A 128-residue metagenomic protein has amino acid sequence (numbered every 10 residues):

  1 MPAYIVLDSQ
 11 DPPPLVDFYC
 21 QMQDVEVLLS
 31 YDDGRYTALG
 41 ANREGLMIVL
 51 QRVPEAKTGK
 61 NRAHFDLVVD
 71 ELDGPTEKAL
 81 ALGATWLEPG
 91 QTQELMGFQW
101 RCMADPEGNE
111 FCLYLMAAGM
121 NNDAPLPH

Functional and structural regions predicted by a protein language model:
P2-Q10, A38-G40, E55-L80, Q99-A104: Vicinal oxygen chelate
Y4-L7, L28-Y31, L39, L80-H128: Vicinal oxygen chelate
P12-Y36: N-terminal first-folded block
L15, Y19, A79, G108: Conserved active-site tyrosine of GNAT-family acetyltransferases
D33-L46: C-terminal "cap" of GNAT-fold acetyltransferases
E44-I48, N109-F111: Short, charged/polar, Gly/Pro-enriched secondary-structure boundary elements
